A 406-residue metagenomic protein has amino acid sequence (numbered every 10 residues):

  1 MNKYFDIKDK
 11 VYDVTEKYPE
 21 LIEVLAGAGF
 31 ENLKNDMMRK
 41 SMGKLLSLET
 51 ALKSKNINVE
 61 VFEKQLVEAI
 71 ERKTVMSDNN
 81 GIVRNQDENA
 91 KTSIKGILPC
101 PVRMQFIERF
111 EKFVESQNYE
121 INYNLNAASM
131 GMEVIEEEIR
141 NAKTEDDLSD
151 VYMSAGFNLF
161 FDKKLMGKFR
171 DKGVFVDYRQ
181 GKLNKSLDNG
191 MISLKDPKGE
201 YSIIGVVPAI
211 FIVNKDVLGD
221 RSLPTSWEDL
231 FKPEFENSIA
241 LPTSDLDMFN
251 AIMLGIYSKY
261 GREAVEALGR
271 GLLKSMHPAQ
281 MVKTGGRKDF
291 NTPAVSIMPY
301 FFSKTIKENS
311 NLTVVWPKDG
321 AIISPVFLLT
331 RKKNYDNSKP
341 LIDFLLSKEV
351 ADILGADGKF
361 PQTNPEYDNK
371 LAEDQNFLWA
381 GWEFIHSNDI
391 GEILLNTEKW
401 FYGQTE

Functional and structural regions predicted by a protein language model:
S77-K163: Early extracytoplasmic/lumenal segment of secretory-pathway proteins
I82-Q86, A142-K143, S149-M153, D177-I210: A structural signal for short loop-to-beta-strand junctions that line the ligand-binding cleft of periplasmic/secreted
E88, F344-E406: Extracellular/periplasmic juxtamembrane helices and adjacent flexible linkers that interface with membrane partners
F161, M248-W316: Ligand-binding pocket segment of bilobal, Venus flytrap-like solute-binding proteins
K172-L183, E308-I322, K332: Short beta-strand->loop
F211-V217, I323-D336, I353-L354: A bilobed periplasmic-binding-protein/Venus flytrap-type ligand-binding module shared by bacterial periplasmic
D216-P224, S258-A264, K333-S338: Short helix-loop capping/hinge motifs at secondary-structure junctions, enriched in acidic/polar residues
E228-M248, I256: Short loop->beta-strand "edge-of-pocket" segments that line small-molecule binding or catalytic clefts across diverse
